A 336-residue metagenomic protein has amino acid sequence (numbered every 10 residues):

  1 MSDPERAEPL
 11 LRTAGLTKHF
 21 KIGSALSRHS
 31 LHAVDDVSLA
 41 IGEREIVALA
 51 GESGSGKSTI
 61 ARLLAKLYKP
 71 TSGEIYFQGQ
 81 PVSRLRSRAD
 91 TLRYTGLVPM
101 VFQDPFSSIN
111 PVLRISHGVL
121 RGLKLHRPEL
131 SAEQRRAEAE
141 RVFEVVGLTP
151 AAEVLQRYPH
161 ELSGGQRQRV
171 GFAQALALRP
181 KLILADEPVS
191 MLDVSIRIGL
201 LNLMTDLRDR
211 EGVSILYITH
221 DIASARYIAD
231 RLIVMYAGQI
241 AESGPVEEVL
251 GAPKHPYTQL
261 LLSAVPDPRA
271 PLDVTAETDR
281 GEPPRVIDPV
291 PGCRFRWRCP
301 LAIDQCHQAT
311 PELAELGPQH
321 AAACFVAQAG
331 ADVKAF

Functional and structural regions predicted by a protein language model:
M1-G251, S263, A322, Q328-F336: ABC transporter nucleotide-binding domains
D3-P9, G23, S30, S243-F336: Short catalytic/signature loops enriched in Gly
